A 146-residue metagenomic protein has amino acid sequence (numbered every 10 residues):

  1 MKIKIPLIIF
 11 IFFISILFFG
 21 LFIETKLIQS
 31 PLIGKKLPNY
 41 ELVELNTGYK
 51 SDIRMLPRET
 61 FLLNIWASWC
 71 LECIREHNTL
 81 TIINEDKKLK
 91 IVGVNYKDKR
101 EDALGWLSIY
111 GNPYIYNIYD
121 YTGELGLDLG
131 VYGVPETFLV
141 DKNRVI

Functional and structural regions predicted by a protein language model:
M1-V43: N-terminal targeting signals for export/organelle localization
Y40-F61: A short beta-strand-turn-helix
L62-L63, I91, T137: Hydrophobic beta-strand anchors of alpha/beta hydrolase catalytic cores
N64-C70: Aromatic-flanked redox-active Cys/Sec active sites in thiol-based oxidoreductases, especially the WC-centered
I74-G111, Y121-D128: Structural microenvironment flanking redox-active thiols in thiol-disulfide oxidoreductases
S108-P113, D120-I146: Thiol/disulfide oxidoreductase modules built on the thioredoxin-like
